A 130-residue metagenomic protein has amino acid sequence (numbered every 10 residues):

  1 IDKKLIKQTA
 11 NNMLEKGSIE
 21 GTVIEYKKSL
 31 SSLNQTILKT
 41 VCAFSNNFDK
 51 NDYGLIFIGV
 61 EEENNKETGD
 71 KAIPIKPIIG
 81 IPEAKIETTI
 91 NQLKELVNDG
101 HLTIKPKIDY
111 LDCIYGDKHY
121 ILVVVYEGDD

Functional and structural regions predicted by a protein language model:
I1-D130: Conserved N-terminal catalytic/coupling substructures associated with nucleotide/phosphate chemistry
